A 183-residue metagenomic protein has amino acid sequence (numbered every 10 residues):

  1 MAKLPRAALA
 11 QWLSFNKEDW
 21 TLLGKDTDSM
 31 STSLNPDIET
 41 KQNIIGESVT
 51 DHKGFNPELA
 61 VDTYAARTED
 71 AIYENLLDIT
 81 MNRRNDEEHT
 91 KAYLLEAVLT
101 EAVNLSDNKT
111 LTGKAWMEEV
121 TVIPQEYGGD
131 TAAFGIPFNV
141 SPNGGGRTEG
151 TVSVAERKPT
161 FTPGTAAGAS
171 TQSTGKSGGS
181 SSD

Functional and structural regions predicted by a protein language model:
M1-K17, E74-K91, P142: N-terminal short leaders/motifs
M1-T68, E119-A132: Solvent-exposed edge beta-strands and adjacent loop segments that serve as assembly or binding interfaces
A8-Q11, Y93, V98, A167-G168: Intrinsic disorder/low-complexity segments
F15-E18, T27, L34, Q42 (+4 more regions): Intrinsic-disorder/low-complexity regions
D28, V103-K114, E126-F134: A preference for well-ordered globular domain cores that mediate specific macromolecular interactions or catalysis
G46-A115, T148-V152: Extracellular/virion structural assembly segments
W116-D183: Mixed-charge, glycine-accented linear interaction segment located at domain edges/termini
